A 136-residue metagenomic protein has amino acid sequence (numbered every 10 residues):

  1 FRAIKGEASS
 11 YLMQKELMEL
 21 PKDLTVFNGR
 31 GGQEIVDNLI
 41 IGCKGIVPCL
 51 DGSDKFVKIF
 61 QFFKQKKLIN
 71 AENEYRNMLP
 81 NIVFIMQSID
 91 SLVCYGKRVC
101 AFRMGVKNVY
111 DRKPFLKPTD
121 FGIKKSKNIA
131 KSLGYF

Functional and structural regions predicted by a protein language model:
F1-I89: Catalytic alpha/beta core domains of metabolic enzymes, predominantly
E16, K58, N77, Y95-R98 (+1 more regions): Alpha-helical scaffold segments in soluble metabolic enzymes
L39, L79-F115: Conserved short secondary-structure transition element at the edge of the structured enzyme core that lines
G45, Q65-K67, V99, I123-N128: Short alpha-helix boundary/capping motifs
Y75, I89-V93, T119, I123: A structural signal for well-ordered alpha-helical scaffolds and beta->alpha junctions
G105-F136: Flexible C-terminal active-site loop/helix
